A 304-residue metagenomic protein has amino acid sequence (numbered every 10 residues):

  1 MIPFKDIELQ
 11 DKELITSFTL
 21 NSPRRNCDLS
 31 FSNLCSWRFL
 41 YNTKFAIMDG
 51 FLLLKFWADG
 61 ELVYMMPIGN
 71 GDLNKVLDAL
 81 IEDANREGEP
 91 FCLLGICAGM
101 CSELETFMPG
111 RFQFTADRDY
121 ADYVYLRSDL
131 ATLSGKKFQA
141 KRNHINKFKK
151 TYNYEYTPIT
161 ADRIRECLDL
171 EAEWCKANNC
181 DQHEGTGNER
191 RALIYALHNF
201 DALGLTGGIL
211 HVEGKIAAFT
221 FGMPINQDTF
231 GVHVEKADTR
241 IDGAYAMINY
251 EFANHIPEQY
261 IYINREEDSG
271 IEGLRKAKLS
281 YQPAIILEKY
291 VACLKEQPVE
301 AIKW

Functional and structural regions predicted by a protein language model:
M1-L53, Q297-W304: Non-cleavable N-terminal signal-anchor transmembrane helices
I15, F148, K278: A residue-level signal for conserved active-site and pocket-lining positions in enzyme catalytic cores
C27-M100, H211-T239: Conserved donor-binding loop and adjoining core beta-sheet/short helix segment in diverse acyl/aminoacyl transferases
C92-L93, T157, Y262-R265: Short catalytic-loop micro-motif centered on adjacent basic/acidic residues
M100-F114, N143, S269-I286: Conserved active-site alpha-helix within GNAT-family acetyltransferase domains
G110-H183: Acyltransferase donor/substrate-recognition loop-hinge adjacent to the catalytic core
D162-K215: Short, conserved active-site entrance elements at the starts or edges of catalytic domains
L205-K295: Aromatic (often tryptophan-rich) hydrophobic motifs at membrane interfaces
